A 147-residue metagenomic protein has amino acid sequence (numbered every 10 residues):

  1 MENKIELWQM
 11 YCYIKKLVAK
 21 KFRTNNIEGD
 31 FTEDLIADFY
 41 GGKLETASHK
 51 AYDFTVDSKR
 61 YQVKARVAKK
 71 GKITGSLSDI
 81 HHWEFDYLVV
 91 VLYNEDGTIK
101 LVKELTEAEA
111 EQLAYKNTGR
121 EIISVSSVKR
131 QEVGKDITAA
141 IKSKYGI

Functional and structural regions predicted by a protein language model:
M1-I147: Nucleic-acid endonuclease domains
